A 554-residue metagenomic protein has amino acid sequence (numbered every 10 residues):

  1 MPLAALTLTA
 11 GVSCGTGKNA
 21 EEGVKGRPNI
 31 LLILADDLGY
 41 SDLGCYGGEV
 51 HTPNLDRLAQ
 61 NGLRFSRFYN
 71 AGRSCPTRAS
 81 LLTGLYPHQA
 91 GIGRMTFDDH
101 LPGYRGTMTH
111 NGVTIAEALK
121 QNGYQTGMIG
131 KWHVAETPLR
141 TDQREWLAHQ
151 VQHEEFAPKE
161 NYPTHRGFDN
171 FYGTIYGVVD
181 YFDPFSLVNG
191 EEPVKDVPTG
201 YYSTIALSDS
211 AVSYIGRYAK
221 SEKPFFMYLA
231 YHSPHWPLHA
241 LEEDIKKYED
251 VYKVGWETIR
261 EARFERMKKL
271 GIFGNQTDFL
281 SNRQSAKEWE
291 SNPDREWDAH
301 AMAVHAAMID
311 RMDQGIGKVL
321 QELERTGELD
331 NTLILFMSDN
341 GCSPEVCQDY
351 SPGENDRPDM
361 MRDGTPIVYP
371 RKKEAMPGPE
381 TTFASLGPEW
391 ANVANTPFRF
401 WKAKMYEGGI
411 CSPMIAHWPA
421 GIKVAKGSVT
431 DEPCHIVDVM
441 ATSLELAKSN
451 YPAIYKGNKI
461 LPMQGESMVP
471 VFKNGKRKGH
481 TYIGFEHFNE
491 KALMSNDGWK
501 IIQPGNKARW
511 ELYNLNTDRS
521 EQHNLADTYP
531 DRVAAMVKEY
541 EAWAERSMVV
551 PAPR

Functional and structural regions predicted by a protein language model:
M1-L8, V12-W510, T517-R554: Formylglycine-dependent sulfatase
